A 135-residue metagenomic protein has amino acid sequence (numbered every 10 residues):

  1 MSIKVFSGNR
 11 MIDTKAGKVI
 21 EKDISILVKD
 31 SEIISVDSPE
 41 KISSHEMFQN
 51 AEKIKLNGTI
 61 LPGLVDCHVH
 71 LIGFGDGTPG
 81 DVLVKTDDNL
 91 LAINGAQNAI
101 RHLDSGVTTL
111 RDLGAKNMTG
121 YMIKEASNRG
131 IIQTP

Functional and structural regions predicted by a protein language model:
M1-M47, I60: N-terminal metal-binding scaffold of metallo-dependent hydrolase/deaminase domains
V5, N50-K55: Conserved beta-strand scaffold positions in the cores of enzyme catalytic domains, especially in NTP/NDP-utilizing
I24, A51-E52, V107: Surface-exposed loop/turn positions
I24, C67, P135: Change "...and in nucleic-acid phosphodiester-cleaving endonucleases..." to "...and in nucleic-acid processing enzymes
D37, K55-N57, G75: Residues at the C-termini of beta-strands that transition into short coil/loop
T59-A126: Metal-associated gating/positioning segment near the N- to mid-region
E125-P135: Alpha-helix-loop-beta-strand connector modules within alpha/beta enzyme cores
